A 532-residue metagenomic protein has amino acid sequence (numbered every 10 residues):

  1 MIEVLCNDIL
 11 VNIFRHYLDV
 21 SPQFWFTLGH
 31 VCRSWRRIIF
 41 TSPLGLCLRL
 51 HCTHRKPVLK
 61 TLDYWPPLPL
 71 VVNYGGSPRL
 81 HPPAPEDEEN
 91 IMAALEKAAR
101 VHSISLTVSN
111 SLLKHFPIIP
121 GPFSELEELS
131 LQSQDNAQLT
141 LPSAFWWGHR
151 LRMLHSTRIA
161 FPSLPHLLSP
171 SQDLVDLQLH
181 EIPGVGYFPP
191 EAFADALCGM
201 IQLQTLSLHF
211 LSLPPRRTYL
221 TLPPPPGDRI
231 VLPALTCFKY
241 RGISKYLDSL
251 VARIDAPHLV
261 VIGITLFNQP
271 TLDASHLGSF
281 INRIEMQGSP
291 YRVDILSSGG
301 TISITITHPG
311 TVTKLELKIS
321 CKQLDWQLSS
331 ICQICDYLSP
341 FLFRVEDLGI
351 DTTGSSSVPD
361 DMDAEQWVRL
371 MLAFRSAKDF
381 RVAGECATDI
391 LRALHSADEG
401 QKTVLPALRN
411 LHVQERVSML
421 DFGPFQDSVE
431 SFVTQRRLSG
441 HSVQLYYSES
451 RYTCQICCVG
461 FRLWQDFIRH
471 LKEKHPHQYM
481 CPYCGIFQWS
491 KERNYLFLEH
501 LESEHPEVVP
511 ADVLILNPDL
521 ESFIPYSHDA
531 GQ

Functional and structural regions predicted by a protein language model:
M1-S450, C454, C458, P476 (+2 more regions): Leucine-rich repeat
R451-Y452, I456-I524: C-terminal recognition-helix end and immediately following basic linker of small zinc-binding "finger" domains
